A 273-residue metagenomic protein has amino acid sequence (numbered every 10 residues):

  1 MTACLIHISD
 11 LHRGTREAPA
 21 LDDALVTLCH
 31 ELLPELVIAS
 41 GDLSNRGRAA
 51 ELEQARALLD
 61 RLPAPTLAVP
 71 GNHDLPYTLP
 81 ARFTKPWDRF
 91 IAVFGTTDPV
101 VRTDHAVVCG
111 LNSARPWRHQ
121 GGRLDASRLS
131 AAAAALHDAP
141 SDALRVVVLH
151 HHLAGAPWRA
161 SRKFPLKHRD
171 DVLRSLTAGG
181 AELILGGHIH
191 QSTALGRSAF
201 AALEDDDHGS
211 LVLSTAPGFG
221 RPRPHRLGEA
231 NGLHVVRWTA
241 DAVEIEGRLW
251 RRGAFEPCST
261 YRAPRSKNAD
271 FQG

Functional and structural regions predicted by a protein language model:
M1-R61, Y77-T78, A131: N-terminal active-site segment of His-dependent metallophosphoesterases
H7-S9, L36-D42, T66-N72, N112 (+3 more regions): Active-site neighborhood of phospho(di)ester-bond hydrolases with catalytic His/Asp-centered motifs
H12-E17, N45-A50, Q54, N72-R82 (+4 more regions): Active-site environment of divalent metal-dependent phosphoester hydrolases
A20-D23, E51-A55, D125-S130, R162-D171 (+1 more regions): Charged helix-capping and loop-helix junction motifs
L52-A134, A139, S175, D207 (+1 more regions): Extended active-site neighborhood of metal-dependent phosphoesterases/phosphodiesterases
S141-P157: Short acidic, glycine-rich surface-loop motifs adjacent to enzyme active sites
S161-T239: Conserved beta-sheet core of the metallophosphoesterase superfamily
R237-G273: A short C-terminal boundary segment appended to hydrolase-like catalytic domains
